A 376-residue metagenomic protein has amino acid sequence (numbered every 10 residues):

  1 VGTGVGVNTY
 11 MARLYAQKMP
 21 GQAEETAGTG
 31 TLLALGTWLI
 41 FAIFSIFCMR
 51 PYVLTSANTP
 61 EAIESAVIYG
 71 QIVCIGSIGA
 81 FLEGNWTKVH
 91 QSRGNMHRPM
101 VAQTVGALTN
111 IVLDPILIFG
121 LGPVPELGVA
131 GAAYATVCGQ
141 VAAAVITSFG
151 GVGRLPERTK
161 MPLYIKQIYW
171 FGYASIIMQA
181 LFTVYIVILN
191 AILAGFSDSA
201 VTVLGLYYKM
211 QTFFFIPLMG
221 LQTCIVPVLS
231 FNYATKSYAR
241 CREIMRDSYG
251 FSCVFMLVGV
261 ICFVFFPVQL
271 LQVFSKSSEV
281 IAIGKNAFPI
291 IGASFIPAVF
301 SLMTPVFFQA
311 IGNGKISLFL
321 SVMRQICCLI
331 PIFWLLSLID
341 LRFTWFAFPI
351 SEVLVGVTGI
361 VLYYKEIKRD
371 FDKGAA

Functional and structural regions predicted by a protein language model:
V1-I43, A80-G94, R98-P99, V203-F266 (+2 more regions): Small-residue-rich hydrophobic transmembrane alpha-helices
M11-A16, A23, Y52, A66 (+21 more regions): Hydrophobic/aromatic residues within transmembrane alpha-helices of membrane transport systems, especially the TMDs
A34, V73, P99, Q103 (+9 more regions): Residue-level signature of transmembrane alpha-helical cores of multipass secondary-active transporters and flippases
I40-Q71, V258-I281, K285: Short membrane-interface helical motifs at transmembrane helix boundaries in multi-pass membrane transporters
V53-P60, I116-L127, T183-F213, F231-N232 (+1 more regions): Helix-terminus/linker motif at the lipid-water interface of multi-pass membrane proteins
P60-N85, T212, L218, S278-T304 (+1 more regions): Alpha-helical transmembrane segments of multi-pass membrane proteins
Y69, A102-I116, V124-G153, R342-K365: Hydrophobic alpha-helical transmembrane segments
V129, A133-T136, V145-T183, R369-A376: Interhelical loop/hinge segments that connect adjacent transmembrane helices in multipass membrane
